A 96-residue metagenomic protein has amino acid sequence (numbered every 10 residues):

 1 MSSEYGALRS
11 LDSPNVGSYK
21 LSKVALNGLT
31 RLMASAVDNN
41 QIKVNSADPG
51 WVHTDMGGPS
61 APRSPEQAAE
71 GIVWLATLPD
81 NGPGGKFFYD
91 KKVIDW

Functional and structural regions predicted by a protein language model:
M1-N39: Catalytic loop of short-chain dehydrogenase/reductase
M1-S3, K43-D48: Structural signature of the Rossmann-like NAD(P)-dependent dehydrogenase/reductase core
N39, S46-P49, T54, G58-W96: C-terminal helical subdomain
